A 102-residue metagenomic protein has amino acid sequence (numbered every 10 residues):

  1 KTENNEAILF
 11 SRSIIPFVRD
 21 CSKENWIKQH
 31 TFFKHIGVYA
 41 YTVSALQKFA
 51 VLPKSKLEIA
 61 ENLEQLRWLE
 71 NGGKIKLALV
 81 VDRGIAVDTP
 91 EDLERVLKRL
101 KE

Functional and structural regions predicted by a protein language model:
K1-S55: Conserved core of the sugar-phosphate nucleotidyltransferase
F17, I85-V87: Generic structural signal for helix capping and beta-alpha/helix-loop junctions
K28-H30, I36-A45, Q65-D82: Catalytic donor-sugar/metal-binding loop of nucleotide-sugar-dependent glycosyltransferases
P53-L63: Donor nucleotide-sugar recognition loop
K54-S55, D82-G84: Short active-site oxyanion
E61-L66, P90: Conserved glycosyltransferase catalytic-site signature
V87-E102: Short, basic/aromatic-enriched C-terminal tail that caps enzymatic domains
